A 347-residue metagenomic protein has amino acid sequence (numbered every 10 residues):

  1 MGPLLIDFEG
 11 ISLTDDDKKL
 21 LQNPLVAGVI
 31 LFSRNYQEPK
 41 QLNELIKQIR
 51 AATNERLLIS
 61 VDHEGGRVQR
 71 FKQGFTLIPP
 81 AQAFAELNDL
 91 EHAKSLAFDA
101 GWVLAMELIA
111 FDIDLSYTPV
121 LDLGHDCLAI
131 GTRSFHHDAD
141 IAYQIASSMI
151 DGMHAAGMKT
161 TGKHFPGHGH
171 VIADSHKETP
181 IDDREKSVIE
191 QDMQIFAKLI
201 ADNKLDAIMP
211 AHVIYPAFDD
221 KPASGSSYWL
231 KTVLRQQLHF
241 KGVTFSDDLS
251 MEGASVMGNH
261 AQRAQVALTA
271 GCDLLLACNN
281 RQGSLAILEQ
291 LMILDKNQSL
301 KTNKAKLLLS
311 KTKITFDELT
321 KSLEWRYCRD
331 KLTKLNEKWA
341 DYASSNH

Functional and structural regions predicted by a protein language model:
M1-A27, V256-H347: Preference for extracellular/luminal or secreted protein segments
M1-I59, R67-F75, S345-H347: N-terminal hydrophobic targeting/anchoring segments and the immediately downstream early-domain regions of hydrolases
P3-L13, A81-D99, E178-E190, S250-G258: Active-site mouth loops of central-metabolism enzymes
G28-R34, D114-V120, C272-L275: Divalent metal-dependent hydrolysis catalytic cores, especially in the metallo-beta-lactamase
R34-A52, L57, Q69, S147-H154 (+3 more regions): Second-shell residues forming the walls of enzyme active-site clefts
Q37-E44, N88-M106, D138-Q144, S187-E190: Glycine-rich anion/phosphate-binding loops
R50-P79, A97-D122, A142, M149-P166: Glycine-rich, aromatic-flanked loop segments that form ligand/cofactor-binding clefts across common enzyme folds
L121-A129: Short, conserved phosphate-binding/catalytic loop or strand-edge motifs used in phosphoryl-/nucleotidyl-transfer
